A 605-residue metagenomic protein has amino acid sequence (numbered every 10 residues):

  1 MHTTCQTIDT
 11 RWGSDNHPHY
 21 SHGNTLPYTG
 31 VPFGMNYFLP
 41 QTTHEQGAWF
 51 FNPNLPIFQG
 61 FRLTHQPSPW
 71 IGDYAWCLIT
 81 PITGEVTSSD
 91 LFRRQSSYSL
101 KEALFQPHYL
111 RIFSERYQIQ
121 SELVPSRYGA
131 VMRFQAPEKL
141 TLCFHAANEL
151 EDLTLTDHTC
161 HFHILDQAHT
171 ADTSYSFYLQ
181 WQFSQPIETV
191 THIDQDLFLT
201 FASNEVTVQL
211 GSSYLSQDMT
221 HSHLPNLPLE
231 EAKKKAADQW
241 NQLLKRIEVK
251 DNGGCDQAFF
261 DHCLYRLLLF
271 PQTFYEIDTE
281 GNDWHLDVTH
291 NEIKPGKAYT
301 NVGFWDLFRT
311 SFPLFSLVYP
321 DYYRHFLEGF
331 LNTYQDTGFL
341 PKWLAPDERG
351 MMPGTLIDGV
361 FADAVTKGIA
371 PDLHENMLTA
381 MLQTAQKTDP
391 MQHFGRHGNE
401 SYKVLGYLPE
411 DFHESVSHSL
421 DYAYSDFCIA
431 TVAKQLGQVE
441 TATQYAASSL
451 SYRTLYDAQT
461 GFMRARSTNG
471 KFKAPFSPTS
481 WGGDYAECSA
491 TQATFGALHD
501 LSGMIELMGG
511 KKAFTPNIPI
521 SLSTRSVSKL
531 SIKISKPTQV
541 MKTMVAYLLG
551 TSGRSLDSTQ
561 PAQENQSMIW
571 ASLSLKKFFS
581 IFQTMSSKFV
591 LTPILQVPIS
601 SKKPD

Functional and structural regions predicted by a protein language model:
M1-G359, V365-L420, K434-T454, T460-M463 (+3 more regions): Accessory carbohydrate-recognition regions in carbohydrate-active enzymes
